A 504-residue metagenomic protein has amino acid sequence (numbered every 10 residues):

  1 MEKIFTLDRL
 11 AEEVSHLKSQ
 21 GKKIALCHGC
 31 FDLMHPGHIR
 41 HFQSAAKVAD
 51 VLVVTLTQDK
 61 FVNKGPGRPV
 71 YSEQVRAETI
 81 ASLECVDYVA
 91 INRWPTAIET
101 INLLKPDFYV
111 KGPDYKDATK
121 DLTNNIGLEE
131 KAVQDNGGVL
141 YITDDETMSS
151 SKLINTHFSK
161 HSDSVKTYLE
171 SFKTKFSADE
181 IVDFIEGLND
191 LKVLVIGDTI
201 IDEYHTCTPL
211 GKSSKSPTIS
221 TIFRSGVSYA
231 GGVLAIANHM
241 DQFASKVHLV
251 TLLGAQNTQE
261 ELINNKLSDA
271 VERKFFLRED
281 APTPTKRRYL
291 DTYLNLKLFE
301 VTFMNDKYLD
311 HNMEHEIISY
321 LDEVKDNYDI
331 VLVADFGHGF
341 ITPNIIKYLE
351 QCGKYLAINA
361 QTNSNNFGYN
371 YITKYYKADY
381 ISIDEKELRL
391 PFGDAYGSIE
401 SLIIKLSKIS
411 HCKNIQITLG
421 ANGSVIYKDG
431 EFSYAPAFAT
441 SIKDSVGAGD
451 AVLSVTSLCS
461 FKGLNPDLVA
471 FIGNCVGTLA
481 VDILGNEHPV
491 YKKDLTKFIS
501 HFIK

Functional and structural regions predicted by a protein language model:
M1-T174, H205, I499, K504: Nucleotidyltransferase catalytic core that binds NTPs
H35-V51, S228-F243, I345: Histidine-anchored nucleotide/phosphate-binding helix
V51-T57, G112-P113, H248-L253, L356-A360 (+1 more regions): Short internal beta-strands
Y168-H248, P436, T440-K443: Glycine-rich phosphate/adenosyl-contacting loop at the front of the ribokinase-like
T218-T283, F498-S500: Substrate-binding N-lobe of the ribokinase-like
F275-A281, K286-V324: Conserved phosphate-binding/catalytic loop of the ribokinase/pfkB sugar-kinase fold
P343-F432: Conserved phosphate/ATP/ADP-binding segment of small-molecule kinases
K413-N414, F438-F502: Conserved post-catalytic alpha-helical subdomain immediately downstream of the catalytic base and nucleotide-binding
